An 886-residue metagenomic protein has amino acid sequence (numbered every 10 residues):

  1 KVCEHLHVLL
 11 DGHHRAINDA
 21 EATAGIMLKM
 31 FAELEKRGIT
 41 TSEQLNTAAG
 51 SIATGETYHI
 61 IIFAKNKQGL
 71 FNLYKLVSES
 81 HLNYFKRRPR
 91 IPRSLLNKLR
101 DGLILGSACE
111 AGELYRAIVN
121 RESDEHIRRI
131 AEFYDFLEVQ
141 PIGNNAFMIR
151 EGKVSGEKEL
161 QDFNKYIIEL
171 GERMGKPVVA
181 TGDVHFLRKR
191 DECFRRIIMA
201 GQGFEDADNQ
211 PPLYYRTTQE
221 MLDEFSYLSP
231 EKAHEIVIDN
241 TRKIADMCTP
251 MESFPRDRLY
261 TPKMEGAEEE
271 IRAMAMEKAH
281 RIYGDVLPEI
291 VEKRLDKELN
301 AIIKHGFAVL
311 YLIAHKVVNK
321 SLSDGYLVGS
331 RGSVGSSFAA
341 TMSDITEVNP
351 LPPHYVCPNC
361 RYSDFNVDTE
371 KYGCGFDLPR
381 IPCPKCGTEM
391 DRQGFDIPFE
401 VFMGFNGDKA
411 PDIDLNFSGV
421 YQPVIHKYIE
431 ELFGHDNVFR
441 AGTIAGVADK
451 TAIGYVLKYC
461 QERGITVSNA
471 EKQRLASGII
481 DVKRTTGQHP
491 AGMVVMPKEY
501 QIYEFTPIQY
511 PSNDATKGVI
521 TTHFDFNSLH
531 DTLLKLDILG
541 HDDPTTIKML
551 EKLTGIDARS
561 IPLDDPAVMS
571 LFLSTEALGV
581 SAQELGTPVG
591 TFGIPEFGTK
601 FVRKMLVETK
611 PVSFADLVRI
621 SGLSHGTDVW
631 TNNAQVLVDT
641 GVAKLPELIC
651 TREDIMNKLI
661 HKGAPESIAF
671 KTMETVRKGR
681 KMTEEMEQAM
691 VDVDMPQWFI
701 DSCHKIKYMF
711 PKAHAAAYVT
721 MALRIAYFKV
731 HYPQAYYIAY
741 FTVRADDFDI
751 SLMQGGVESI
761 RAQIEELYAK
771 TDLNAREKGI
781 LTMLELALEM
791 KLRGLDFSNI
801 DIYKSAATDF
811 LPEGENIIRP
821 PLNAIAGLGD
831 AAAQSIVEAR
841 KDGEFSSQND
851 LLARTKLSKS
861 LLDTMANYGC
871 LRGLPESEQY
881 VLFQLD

Functional and structural regions predicted by a protein language model:
K1-V2, A22, I60-F63, R190-Q202 (+2 more regions): Short alpha-helix plus adjacent loop in nuclease-associated cores
V2-A48, I244: Acidic, Mg2+-coordinating catalytic module of metal-dependent nucleases/exonucleases that use a two-metal-ion mechanism
G12, A16, K176-R190, S330-R331 (+1 more regions): Short acidic/histidine-rich active-site segments
A32-E33, A49-F85: Hydrophobic or amphipathic alpha-helical targeting/insertion segments
I60, F194-A273: Active-site or pore-adjacent capping/gating segments
Q68-D191, H234, A273, E277-I313: Domain-core and long-helix interface of multi-subunit machines
V77-S80, N120-S123, E151-K158, E192-G201 (+4 more regions): Short secondary-structure boundary/capping segments
F186, I197, E205, K263-D886: Noncatalytic, beta-rich nucleic-acid-contacting surfaces in large DNA/RNA-processing enzymes
